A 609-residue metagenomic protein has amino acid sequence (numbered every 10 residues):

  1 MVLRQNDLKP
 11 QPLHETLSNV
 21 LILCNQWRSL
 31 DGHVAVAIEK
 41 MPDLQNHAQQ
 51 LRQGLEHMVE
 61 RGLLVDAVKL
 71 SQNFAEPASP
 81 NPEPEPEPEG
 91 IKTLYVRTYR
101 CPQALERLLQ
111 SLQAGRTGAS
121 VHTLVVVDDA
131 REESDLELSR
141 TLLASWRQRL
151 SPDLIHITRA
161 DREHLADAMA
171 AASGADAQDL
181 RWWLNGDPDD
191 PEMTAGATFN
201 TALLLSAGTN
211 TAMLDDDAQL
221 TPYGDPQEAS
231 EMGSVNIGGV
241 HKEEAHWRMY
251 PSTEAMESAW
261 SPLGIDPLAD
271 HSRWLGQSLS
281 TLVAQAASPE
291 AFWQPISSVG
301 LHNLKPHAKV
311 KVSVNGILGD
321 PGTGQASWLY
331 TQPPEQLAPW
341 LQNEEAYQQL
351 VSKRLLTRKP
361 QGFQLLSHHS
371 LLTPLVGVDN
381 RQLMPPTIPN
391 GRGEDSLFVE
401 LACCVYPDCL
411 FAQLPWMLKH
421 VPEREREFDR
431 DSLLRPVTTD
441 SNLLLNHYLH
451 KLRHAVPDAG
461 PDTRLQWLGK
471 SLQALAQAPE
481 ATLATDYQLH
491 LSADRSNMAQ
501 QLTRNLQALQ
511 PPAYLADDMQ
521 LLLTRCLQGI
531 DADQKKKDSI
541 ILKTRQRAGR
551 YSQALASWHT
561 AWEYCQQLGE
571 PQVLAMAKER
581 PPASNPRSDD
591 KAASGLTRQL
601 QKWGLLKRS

Functional and structural regions predicted by a protein language model:
N6-P86: Long, charge-rich, low-complexity alpha-helical segments
T16, L21-G32, K40, N46 (+6 more regions): Terminal low-complexity segments of carbohydrate-biosynthetic enzymes
T93-C101, V127-D129: A conserved hydrophobic helix/loop-capping motif in glycosyltransferases and polysaccharide synthases
Q110-V121, S145-W146: Short, acidic, metal-binding catalytic loop of nucleotide-sugar glycosyltransferases
D135-G208: Active-site-proximal specificity loops/subdomain of glycosyltransferases
T211: Short aromatic/hydrophobic "clamp" motif used to bind/position activated sugar donors
L220-G300: Conserved donor-nucleotide/metal-binding helix-loop-beta segment in metal-dependent transferases, i.e., the alpha-helix
R392-L397: Acidic donor-binding loop at a coil-to-helix junction in glycosyltransferase catalytic cores that engages
